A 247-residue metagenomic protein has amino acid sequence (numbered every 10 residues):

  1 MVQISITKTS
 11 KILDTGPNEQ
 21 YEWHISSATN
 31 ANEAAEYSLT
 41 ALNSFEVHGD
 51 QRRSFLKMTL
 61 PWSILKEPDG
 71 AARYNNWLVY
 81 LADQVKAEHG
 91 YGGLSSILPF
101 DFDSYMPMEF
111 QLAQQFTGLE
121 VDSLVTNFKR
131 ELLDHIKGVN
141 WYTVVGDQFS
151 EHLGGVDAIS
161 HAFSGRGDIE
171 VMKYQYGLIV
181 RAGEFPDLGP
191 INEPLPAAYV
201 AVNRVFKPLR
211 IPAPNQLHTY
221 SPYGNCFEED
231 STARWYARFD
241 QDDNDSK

Functional and structural regions predicted by a protein language model:
M1-L112: Internal, hydrophobic cores of structured domains that mediate oligomerization or house catalytic pockets within large
F100-K247: C-terminal interaction module
